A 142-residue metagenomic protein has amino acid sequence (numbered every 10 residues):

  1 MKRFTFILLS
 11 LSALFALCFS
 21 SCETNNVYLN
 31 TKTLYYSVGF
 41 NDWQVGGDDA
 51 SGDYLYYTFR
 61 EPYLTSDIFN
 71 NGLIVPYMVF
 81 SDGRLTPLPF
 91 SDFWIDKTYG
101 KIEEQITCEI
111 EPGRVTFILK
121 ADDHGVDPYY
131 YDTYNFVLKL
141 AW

Functional and structural regions predicted by a protein language model:
M1-K2, L138: N-terminal hydrophobic targeting segments
K2-F4, A16-G39: Bacterial Sec-dependent N-terminal signal peptides
I7-L14: Sec-dependent N-terminal signal peptides
N30-W142: First exposed extracellular module after export/assembly in secreted or surface-exposed proteins
